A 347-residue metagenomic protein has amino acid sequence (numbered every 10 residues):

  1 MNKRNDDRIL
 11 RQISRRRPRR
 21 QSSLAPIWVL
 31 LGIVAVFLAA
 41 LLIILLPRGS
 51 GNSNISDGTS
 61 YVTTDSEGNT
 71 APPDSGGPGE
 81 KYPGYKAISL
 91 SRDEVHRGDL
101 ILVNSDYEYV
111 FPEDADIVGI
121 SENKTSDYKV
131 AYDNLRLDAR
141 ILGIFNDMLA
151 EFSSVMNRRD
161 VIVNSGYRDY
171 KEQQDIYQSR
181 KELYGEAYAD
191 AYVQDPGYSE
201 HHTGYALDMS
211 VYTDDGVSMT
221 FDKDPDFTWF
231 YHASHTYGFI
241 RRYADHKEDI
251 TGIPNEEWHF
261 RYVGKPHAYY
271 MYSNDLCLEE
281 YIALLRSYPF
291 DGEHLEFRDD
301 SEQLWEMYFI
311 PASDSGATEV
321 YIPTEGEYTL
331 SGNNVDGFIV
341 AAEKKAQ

Functional and structural regions predicted by a protein language model:
N2-G166, Y170-Q347: Extracytoplasmic cell-surface/polysaccharide-interacting catalytic and binding patches
